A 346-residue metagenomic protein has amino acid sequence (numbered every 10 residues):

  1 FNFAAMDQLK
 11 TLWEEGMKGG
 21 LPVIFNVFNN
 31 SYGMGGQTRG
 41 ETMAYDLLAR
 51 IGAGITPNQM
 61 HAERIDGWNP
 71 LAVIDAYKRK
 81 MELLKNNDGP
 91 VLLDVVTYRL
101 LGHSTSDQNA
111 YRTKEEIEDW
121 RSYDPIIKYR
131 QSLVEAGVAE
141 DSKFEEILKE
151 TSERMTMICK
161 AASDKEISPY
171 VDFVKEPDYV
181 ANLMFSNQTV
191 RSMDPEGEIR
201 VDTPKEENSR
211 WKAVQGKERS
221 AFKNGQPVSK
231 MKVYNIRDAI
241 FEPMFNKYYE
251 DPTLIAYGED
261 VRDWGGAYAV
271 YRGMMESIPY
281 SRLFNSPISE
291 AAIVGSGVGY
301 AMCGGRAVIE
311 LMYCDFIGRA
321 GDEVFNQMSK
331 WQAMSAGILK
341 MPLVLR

Functional and structural regions predicted by a protein language model:
N2-D164: Glycine-rich ThDP/TPP pyrophosphate-binding loop and its adjacent helix/strand module within ThDP-dependent enzymes
E14, N187-R346: Thiamine diphosphate
I24-N26, R64, L92-D94, R99 (+6 more regions): Structured core elements
D94-L101, I147-T151, D172-F185, V344-R346: A glycine-rich phosphate-binding loop feature that marks nucleotide/adenosyl-phosphate handling sites
A139-E140, S168, S281: Short coil/loop linkers at secondary-structure junctions
E150-T151, M155-S163, I167, R237 (+2 more regions): Polyanion-binding and phosphate-handling cores
E153-V214: Terminal amphipathic helices with adjacent charged low-complexity linkers/tails
